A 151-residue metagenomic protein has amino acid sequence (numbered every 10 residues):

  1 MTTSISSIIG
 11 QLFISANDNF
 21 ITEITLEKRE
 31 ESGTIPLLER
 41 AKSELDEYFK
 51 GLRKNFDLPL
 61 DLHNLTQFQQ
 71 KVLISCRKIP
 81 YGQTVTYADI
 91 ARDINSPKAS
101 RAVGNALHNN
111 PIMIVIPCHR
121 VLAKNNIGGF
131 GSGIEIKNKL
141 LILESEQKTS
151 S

Functional and structural regions predicted by a protein language model:
M1-K98, L143, Q147-S151: Basic nucleic-acid-binding alpha-helical/helix-turn surface characteristic of O6-alkylguanine DNA
P80, P111-I114: Histidine- and aromatic-rich ligand-binding microenvironments
K98-N110: Regulatory, non-catalytic segments
I114-V121: Short Lys/Arg-enriched helix C-cap and helix-to-coil transition segments that create basic nucleic-acid-contact patches
N125-S151: …primarily DNA-binding HTH/wHTH and HhH modules…
